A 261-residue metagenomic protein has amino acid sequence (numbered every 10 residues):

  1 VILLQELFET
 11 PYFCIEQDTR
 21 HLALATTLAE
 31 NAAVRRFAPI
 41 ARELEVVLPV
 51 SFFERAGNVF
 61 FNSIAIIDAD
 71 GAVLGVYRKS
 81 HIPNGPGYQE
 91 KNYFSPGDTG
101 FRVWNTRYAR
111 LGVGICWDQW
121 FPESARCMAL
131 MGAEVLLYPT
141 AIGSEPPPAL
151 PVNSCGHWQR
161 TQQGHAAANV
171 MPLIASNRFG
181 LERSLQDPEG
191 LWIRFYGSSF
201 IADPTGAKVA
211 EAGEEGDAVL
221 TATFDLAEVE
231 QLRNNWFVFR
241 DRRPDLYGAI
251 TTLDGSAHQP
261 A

Functional and structural regions predicted by a protein language model:
V1-P11, M128: A structural preference for short, pocket-lining loop segments at secondary-structure junctions
L7-T26, F52, F60: Metal-dependent catalytic neighborhoods of phosphoester/phosphodiester hydrolases
T10, A65, V76-P83, F200 (+1 more regions): Short beta->alpha transition motifs characteristic of CBS
T26-L28, P39, R55-G164, N234-V238: Active-site catalytic loop in hydrolytic enzyme cores
A29-P49, R110, C116-V219: CN hydrolase (nitrilase-like) catalytic-core segments centered on the catalytic cysteine and neighboring Lys/Glu
V50-F52, S63-I66, R102, S199-I201 (+1 more regions): Short beta-strand scaffold segments in enzyme catalytic cores
Y77, W104, S176, A212 (+1 more regions): Hydrophobic residues at beta-strand termini and immediately following loops that shape nucleotide-binding pockets
A227-A261: A conserved C-terminal secondary-structure "cap"
